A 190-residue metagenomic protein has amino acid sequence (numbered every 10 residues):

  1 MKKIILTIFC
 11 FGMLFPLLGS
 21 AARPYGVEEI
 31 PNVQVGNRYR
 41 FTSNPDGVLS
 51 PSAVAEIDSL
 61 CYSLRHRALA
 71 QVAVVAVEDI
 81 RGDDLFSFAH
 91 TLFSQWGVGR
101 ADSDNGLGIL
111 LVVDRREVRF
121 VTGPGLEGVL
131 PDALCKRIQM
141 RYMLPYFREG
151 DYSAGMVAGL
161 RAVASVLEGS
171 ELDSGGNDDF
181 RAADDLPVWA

Functional and structural regions predicted by a protein language model:
M1-I4: Positively charged n-region of N-terminal signal peptides that target proteins for export
T7-P16: Bacterial N-terminal signal peptides
A22-W189: Folded, non-transmembrane soluble domains that reside on the lumenal/extracytoplasmic side of membranes
